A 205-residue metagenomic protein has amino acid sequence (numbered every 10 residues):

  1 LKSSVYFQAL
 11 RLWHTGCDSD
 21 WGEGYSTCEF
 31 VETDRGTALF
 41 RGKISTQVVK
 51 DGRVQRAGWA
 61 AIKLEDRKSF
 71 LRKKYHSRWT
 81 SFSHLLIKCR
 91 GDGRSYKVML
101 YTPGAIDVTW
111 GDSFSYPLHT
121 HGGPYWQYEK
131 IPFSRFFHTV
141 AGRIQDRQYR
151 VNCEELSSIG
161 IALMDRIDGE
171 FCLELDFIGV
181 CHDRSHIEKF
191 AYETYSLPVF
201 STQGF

Functional and structural regions predicted by a protein language model:
L1-F205: Beta-rich carbohydrate-recognition modules and glycan-binding surfaces
